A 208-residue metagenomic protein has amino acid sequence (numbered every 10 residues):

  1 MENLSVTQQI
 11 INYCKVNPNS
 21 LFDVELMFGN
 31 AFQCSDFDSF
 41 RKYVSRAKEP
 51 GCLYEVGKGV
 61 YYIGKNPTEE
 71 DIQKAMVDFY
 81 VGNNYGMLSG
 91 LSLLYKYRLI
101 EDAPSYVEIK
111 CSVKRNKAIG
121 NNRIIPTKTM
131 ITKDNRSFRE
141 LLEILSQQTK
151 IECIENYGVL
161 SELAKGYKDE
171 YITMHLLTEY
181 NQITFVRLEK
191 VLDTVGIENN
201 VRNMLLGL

Functional and structural regions predicted by a protein language model:
E2-V81: Short beta-edge/loop segments at beta->alpha junctions of small alpha/beta modules that act as binding/recognition
F32, R98, S146: Hydrophobic/aromatic-lined pockets within catalytic cores
A47, L93-L94, L192: Hydrophobic alpha-helix position signal
C52, E101, Y167-K168: Short alpha-helix boundary/capping elements
E55-V60, F79-G120, T127: Short gly/ser-rich loop at a beta-strand->alpha-helix junction or flexible surface loop bordering the NTP-binding
K128-L208: Hydrophobic alpha-helical interaction segments
